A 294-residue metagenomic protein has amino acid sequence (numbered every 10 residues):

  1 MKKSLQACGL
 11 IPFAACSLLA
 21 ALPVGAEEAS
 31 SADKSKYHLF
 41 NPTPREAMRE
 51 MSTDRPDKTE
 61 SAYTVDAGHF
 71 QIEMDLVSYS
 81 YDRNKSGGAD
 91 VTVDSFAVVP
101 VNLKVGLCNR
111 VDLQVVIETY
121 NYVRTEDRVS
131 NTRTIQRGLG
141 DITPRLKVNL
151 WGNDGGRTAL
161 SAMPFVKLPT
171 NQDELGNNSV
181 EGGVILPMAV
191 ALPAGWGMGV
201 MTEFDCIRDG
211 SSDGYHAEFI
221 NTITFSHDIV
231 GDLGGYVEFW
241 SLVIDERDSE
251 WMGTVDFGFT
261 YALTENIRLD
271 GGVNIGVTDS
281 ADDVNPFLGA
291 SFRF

Functional and structural regions predicted by a protein language model:
M1-P12: Bacterial N-terminal signal peptides that target proteins for export
E27-F294: Transmembrane beta-barrel domains of Gram-negative outer membranes and organellar outer membranes
